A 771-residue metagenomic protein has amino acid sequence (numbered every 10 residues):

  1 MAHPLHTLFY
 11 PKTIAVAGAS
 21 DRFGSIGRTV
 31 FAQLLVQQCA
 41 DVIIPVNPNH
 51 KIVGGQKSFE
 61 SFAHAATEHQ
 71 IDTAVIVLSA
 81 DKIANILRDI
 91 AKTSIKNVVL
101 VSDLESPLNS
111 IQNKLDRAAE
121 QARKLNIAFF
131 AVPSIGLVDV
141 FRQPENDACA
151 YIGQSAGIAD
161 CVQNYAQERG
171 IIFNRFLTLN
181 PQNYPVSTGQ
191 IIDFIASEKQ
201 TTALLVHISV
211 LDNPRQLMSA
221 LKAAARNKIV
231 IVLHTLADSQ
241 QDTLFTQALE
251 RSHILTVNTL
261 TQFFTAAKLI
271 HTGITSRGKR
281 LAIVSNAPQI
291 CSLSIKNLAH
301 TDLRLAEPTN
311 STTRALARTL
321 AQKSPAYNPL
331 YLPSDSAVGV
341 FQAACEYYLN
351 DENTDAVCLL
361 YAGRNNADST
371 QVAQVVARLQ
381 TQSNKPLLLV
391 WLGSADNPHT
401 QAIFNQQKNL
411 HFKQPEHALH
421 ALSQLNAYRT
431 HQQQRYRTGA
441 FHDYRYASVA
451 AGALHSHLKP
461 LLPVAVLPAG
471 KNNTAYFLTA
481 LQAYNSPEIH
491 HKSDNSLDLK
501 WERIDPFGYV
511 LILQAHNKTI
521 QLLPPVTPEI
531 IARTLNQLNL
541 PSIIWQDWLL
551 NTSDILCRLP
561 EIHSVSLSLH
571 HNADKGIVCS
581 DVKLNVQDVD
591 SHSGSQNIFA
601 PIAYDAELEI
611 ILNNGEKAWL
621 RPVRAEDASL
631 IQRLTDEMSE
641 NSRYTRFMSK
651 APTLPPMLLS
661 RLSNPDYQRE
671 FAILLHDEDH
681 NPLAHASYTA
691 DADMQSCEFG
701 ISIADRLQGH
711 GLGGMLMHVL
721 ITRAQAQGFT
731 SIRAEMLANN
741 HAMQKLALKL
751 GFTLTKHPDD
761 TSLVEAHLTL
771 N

Functional and structural regions predicted by a protein language model:
M1-I577, D581: Catalytic-core regions of core metabolic enzymes, especially those transforming organic acids/acyl-group intermediates
Q587-N771: Long, contiguous binding/interaction regions
